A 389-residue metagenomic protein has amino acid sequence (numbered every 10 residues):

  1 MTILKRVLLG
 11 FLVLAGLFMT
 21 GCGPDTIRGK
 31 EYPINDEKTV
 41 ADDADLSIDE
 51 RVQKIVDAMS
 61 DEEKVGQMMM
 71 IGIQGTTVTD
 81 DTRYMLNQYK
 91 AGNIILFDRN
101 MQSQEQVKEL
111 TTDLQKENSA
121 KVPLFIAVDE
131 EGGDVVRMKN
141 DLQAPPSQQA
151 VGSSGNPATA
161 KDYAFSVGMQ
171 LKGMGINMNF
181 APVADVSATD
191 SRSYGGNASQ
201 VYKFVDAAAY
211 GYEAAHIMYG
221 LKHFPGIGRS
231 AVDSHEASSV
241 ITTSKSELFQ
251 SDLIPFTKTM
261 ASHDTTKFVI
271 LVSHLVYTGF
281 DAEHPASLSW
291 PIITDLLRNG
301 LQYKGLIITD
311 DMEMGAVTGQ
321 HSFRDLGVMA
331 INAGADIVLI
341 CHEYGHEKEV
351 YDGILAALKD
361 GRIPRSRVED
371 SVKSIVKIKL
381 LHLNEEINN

Functional and structural regions predicted by a protein language model:
M1-L8: Bacterial N-terminal signal peptides that target proteins for export
K5, G21-Y89, G300, G319-N389: Preference for extracellular/luminal or secreted protein segments
G10-F18: Bacterial N-terminal signal peptides
S60, Q102-K116, D134-V136, G196 (+2 more regions): Second-shell residues forming the walls of enzyme active-site clefts
V65-I73, G92-L96, L124-E130, M178-A181 (+4 more regions): Hydrophobic faces of well-ordered beta-strands that scaffold small-molecule active sites in alpha/beta enzyme cores
M68-V78, Q148-D162, S238-S251, E313-H321: Active-site mouth loops of central-metabolism enzymes
Q115-Q143, Y163-V183, A209-P225: Glycine-rich, aromatic-flanked loop segments that form ligand/cofactor-binding clefts across common enzyme folds
Q148-A209, E213: A substrate-binding/cap region within the structured catalytic cores of diverse enzymes
